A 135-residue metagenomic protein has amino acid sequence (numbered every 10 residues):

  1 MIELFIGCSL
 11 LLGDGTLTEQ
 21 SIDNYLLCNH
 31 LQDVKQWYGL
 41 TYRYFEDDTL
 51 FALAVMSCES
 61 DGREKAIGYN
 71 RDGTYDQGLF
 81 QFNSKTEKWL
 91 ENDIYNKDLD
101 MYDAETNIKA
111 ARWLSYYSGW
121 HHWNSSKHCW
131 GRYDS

Functional and structural regions predicted by a protein language model:
I2-G62: Export/targeting segments at the very N-terminus of extracytoplasmic proteins
Y25, L40-R43, Y69-N70, D93-A104: Second-shell loop/turn segments in exported
Q36, D47-A54, Q77, Q81 (+1 more regions): Extracytoplasmic/secreted proteins, especially bacterial periplasmic and envelope-associated proteins
Y42-L53, E64-Y69, W120-R132: Surface-exposed patches in mature extracellular/periplasmic domains of secreted proteins
S57-D61, S84-E87, R112-H121, S125: Sec-exported extracytoplasmic/periplasmic mature domains
R63-A66, W89-E91: Short, solvent-exposed loop/turn elements at domain surfaces
I67, R71, N83-S84, A110 (+1 more regions): Active-site-adjacent loops and short helices of periplasmic peptidoglycan-processing enzymes
D72-D93: Substrate-binding/active-site groove segments that recognize and process beta-1,4-linked N-acetyl-hexosamine
